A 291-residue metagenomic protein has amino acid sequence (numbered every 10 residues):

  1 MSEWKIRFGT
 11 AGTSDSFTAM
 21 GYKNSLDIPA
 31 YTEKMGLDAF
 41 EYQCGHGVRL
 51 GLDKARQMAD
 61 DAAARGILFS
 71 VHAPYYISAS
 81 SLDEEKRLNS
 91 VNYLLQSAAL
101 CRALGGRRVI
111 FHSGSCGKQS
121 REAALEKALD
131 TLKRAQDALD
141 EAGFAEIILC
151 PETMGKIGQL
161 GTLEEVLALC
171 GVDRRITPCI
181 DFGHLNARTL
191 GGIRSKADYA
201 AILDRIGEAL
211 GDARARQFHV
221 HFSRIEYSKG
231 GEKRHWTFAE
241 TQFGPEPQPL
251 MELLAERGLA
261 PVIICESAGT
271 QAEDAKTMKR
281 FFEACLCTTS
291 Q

Functional and structural regions predicted by a protein language model:
M1-A98, T289-Q291: N-terminal pre-domain/capping segments
S2-E3, I28-G36, L50-S70, Q96-G105 (+4 more regions): Acidic (Asp/Glu)-rich catalytic clusters
I6-D15, F40-Y42, F69-A73, V109-F111 (+4 more regions): Hydrophobic faces of well-ordered beta-strands that scaffold small-molecule active sites in alpha/beta enzyme cores
A11-D15, Q43-G47, P74-S78, G114-C116 (+4 more regions): Active-site beta-loop-alpha junctions enriched in small/polar residues
A19-P29, G51-A59, R121-D140, K156-R174 (+2 more regions): Distinct, well-ordered alpha-helical segments
A63, S80-I180: Active-site acidic/histidine proton-transfer and metal-coordination neighborhood in alpha/beta enzyme cores
A135-E232, W236: Acidic/histidine-rich catalytic cores of soluble enzymes
A272-T288: C-terminal helical cap(s) of enzyme catalytic domains, especially alpha/beta-barrels
